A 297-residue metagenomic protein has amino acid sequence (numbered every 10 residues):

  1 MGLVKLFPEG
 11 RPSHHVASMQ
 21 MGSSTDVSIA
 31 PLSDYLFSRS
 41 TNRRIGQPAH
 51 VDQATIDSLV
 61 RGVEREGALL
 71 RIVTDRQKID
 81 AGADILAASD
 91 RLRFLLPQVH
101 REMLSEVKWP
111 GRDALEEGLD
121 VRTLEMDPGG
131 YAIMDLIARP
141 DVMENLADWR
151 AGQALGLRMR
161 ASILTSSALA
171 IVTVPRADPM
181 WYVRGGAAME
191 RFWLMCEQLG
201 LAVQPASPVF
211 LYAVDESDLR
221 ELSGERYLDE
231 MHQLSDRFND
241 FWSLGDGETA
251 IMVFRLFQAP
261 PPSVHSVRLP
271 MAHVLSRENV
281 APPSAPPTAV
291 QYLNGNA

Functional and structural regions predicted by a protein language model:
M1-A297: Acidic, surface-exposed loops and disordered segments
